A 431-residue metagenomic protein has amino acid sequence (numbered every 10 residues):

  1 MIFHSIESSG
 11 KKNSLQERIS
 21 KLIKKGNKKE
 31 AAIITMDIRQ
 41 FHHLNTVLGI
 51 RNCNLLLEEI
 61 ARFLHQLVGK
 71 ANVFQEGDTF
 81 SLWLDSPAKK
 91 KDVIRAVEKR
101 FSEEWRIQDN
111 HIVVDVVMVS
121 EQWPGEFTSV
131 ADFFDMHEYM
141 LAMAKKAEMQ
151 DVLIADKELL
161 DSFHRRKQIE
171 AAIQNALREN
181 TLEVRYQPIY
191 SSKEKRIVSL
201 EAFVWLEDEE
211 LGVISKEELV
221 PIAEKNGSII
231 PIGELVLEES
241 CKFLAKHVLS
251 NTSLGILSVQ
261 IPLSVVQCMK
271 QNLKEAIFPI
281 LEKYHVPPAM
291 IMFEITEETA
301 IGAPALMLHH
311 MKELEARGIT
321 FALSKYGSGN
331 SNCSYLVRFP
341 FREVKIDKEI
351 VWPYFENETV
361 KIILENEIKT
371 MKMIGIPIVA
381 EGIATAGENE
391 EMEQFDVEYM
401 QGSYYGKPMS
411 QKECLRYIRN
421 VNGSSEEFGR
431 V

Functional and structural regions predicted by a protein language model:
I2-A32, R39-H65, F74-G77, K91 (+3 more regions): Conserved long alpha-helical elements within nucleotide-processing catalytic cores of c-di-GMP signaling and class III
Q16, S20, Q122-M149, E217 (+2 more regions): Catalytic-core segments of nucleotide cyclases and related cyclic-nucleotide turnover enzymes
A31, A61-A88, I319-L323, I376 (+1 more regions): Conserved helix-loop-beta segment at the catalytic/binding core of cyclic-nucleotide signaling proteins
P124, M143-Q168, G255-L263, S410-C414 (+1 more regions): Flexible, glycine/charge-rich interdomain/linker segments that couple and regulate nucleotide signaling catalytic cores
F134-D156, A172-E183, E210, V248 (+2 more regions): Catalytic/regulatory signature loops of cyclic-dinucleotide turnover enzymes and related class III nucleotidyl cyclases
S162-I222, P262, L323, G406-M409 (+1 more regions): Active-site core of bacterial EAL-family cyclic-dinucleotide phosphodiesterase domains
E194-V198, S228-L306, G382: Catalytic core of bacterial c-di-GMP phosphodiesterases, primarily the EAL and HD-GYP domains, capturing alpha-helical
S264-Q271, M290-A303, R317-V431: EAL-family c-di-GMP phosphodiesterase catalytic domain
